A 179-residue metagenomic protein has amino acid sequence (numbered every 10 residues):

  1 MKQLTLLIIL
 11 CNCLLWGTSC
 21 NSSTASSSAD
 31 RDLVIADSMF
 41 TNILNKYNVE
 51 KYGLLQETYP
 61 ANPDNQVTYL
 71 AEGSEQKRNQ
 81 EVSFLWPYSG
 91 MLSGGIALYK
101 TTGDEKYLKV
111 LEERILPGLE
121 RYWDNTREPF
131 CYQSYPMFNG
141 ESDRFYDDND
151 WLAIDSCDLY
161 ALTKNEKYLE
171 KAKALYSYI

Functional and structural regions predicted by a protein language model:
M1-S28: Bacterial Sec-dependent N-terminal signal peptides
L6, E141-S142: Generic secretory/membrane-interface signal
I9, P87, F145-Y146: Hydrophobic transmembrane-helix microenvironments that flank and shape a buried ionizable site
L15, S93, W151-L152: Hydrophobic side chains within alpha-helical segments
C20-N139, E166-Y178: Low-complexity, Ser/Thr/Pro/Gly-enriched N-terminal "stalk/linker" regions
L98, D155, L159-L162: Residue-level signature for tetratricopeptide repeat
D143-S156, N165-K171, L175: Mobile, glycine-rich extracellular loop/lid and propeptide segments that shape or gate substrate/ligand access
